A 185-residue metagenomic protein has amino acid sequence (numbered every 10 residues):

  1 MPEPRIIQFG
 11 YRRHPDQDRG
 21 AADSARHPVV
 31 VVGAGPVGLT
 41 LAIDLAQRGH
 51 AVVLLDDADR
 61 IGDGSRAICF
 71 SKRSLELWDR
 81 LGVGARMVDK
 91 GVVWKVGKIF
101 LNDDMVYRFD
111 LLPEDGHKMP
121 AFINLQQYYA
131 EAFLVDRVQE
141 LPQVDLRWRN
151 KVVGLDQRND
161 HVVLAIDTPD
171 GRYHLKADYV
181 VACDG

Functional and structural regions predicted by a protein language model:
M1-V29, D44-R48: Extreme N-terminal leader/targeting segments of oxidoreductases
A25-H27, D170-Y179, C183: Core beta-strand elements of the Rossmann-like FAD/NAD(P) dinucleotide-binding domain in flavoenzyme oxidoreductases
G33-P36, D57, Q127: Glycine-rich Rossmann-fold phosphate-binding loop(s) that bind the pyrophosphate of adenine dinucleotide cofactors
L39: Residues forming the Rossmann-fold NAD(P)(H) cofactor-binding site
A46-R66: Glycine-rich FAD pyrophosphate-binding loop
D63-Q139, R149, D156: Active-site-adjacent segment of FAD-dependent monooxygenases/related oxidoreductases
R149-V153, T168-P169: Conserved SAM/SAH-binding loop
